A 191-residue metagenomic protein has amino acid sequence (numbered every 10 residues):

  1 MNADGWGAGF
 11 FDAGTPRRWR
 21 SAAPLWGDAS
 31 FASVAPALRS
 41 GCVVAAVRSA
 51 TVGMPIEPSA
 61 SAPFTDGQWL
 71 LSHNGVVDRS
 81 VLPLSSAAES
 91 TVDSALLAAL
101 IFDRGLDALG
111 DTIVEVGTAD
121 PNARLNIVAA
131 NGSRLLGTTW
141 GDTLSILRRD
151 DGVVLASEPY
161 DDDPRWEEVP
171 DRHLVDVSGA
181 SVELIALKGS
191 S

Functional and structural regions predicted by a protein language model:
M1-S191: Conserved short alpha-helical segments that host acidic/polar catalytic motifs at enzyme active sites
